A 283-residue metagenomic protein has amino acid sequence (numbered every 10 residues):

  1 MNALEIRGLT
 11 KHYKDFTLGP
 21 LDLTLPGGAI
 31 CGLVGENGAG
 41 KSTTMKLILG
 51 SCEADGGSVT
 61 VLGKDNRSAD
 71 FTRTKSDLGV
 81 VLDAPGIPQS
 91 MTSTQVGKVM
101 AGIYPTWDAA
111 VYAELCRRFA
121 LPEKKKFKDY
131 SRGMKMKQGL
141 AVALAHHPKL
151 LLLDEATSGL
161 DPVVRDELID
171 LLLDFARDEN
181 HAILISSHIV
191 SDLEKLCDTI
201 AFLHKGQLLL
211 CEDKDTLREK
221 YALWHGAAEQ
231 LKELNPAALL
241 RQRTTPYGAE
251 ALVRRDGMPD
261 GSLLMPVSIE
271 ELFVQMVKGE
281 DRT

Functional and structural regions predicted by a protein language model:
I6-L9, F16-P26, G57: Conserved beta-strand
G35-G40: Walker A (P-loop) phosphate-binding loop of ABC-type ATPase nucleotide-binding domains
L49: Helix-to-loop junction immediately C-terminal to a conserved catalytic motif
G57-R67, R73-T74: Conserved ABC transporter NBD signature motif
S76, L82-Q138: ABC-family P-loop ATPase nucleotide-binding domains
L151-E155: Catalytic Walker B motif of ABC-type/P-loop ATPase nucleotide-binding domains
L168-V253: ABC transporter nucleotide-binding domain
